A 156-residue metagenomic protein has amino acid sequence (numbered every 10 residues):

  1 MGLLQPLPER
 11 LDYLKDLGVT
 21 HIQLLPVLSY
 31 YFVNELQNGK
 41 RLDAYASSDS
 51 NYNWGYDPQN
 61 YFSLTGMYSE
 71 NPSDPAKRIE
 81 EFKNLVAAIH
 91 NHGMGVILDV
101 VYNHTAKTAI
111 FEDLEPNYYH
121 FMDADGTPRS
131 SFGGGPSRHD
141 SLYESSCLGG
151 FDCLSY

Functional and structural regions predicted by a protein language model:
M1-Y156: Substrate-binding/active-site clefts of carbohydrate-active enzymes
